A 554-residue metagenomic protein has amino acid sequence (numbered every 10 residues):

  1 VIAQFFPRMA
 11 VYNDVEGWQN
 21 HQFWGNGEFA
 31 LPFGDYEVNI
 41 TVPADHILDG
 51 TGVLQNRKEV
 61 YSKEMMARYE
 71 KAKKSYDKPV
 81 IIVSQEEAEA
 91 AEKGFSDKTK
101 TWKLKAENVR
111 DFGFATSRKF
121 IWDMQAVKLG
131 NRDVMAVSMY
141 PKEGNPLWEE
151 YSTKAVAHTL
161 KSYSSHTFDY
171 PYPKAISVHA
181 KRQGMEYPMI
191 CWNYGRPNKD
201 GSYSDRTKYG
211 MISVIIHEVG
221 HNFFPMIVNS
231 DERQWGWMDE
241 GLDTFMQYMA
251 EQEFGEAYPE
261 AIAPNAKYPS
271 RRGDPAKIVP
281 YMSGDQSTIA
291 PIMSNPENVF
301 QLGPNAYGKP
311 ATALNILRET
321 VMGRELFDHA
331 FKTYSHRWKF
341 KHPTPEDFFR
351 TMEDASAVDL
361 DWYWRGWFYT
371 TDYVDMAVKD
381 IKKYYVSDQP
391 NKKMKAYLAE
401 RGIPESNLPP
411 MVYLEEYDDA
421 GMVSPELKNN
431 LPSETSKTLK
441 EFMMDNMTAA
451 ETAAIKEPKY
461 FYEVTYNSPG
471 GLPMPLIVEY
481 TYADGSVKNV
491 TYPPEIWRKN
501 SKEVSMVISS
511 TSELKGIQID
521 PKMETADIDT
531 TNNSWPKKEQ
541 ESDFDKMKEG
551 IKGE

Functional and structural regions predicted by a protein language model:
V1, A88-D97, W102, R498-S512 (+1 more regions): A surface-exposed beta-strand-loop module
V1-G27, E260-P280: Core domains of carbohydrate- and sulfate-ester-processing enzymes
A3-E16, D49, V378, K538-K552: Low-complexity, Pro/Ser/Thr- and charge-rich linker/hinge segments at domain boundaries
P7-W18, W24-I216, F245, A257: Hydrophobic helix-coil surface modules that form long, contiguous segments used for peptide/substrate interaction
D49-G50, A115, D361, V374-D520: Beta-strand-rich binding/interaction modules
L104, V137-M444: Hydrophobic alpha-helical and helix-loop surface patches within well-folded domains that function as non-catalytic
A106, A355, N467-G470: Non-cytosolic beta-sheet module surface loops
P521-N533: Short acidic/polar inter-strand loop motif in beta-rich domains
